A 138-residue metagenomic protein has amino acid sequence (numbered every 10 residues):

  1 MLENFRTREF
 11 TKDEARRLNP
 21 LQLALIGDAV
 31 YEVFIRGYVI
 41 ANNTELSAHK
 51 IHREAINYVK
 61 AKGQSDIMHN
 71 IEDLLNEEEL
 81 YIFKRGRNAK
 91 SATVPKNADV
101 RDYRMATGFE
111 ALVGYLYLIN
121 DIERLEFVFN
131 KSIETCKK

Functional and structural regions predicted by a protein language model:
M1-K138: Double-stranded RNA-binding/processing signature
